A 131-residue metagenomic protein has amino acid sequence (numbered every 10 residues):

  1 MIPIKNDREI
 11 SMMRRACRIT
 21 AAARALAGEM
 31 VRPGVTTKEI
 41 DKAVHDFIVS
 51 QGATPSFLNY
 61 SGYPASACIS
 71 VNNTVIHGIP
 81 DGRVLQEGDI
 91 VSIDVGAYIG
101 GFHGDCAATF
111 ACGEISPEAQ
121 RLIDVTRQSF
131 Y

Functional and structural regions predicted by a protein language model:
M1-Y131: Active-site neighborhoods and metal-handling regions in enzymes and metal-associated proteins
